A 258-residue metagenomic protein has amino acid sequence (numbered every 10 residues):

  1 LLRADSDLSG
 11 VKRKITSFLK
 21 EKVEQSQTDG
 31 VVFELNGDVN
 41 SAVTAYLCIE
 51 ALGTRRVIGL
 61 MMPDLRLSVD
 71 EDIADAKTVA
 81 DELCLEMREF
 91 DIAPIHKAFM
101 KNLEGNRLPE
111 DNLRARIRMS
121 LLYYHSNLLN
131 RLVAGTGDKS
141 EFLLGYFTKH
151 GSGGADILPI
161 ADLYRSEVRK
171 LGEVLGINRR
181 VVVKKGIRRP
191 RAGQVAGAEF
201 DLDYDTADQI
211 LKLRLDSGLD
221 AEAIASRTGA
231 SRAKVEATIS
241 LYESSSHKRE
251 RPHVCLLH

Functional and structural regions predicted by a protein language model:
L1-F147, I224: ATP-dependent adenylation/nucleotidyltransferase module used to activate substrates
L1-F33, V39, V43-L47, G153 (+1 more regions): Peripheral terminal appendages
G53, E173-I177, H247: Non-catalytic alpha-helical coupling and interface elements of nucleotide-dependent molecular machines and regulators
D81, P109-E110, R114-R118, L132-T206: Catalytic subdomain that performs nucleotidyl-dependent activation
L83, N102-L103, L175, S231 (+1 more regions): Alpha-helix boundary/capping residues
A93, S166-R169, E222: Residues in well-ordered alpha-helical elements
K97, K170-E173, K212, S240: Generic alpha-helical structural context detector
